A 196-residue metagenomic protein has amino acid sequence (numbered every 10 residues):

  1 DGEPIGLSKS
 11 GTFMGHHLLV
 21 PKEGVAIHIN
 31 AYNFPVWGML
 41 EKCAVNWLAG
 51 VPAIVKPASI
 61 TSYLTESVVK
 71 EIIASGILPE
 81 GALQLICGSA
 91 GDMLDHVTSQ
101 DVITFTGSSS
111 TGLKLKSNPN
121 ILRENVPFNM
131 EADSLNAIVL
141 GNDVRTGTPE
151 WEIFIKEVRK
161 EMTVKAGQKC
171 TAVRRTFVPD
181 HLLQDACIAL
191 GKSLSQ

Functional and structural regions predicted by a protein language model:
D1-C43, L78-L83: N-terminal Rossmann NAD(P)-binding subdomain characteristic of aldehyde/semialdehyde dehydrogenases
G15-H16, L83-T104, S108: A structured beta-alpha segment of the ubiquitous adenosine-cofactor-binding alpha/beta core
V20-A26, A49-V51, P79-G81, S99-D101 (+2 more regions): Short coil/turn connectors at secondary-structure junctions
F34, I60-Y63, G91-D92, S110: Short alpha-helical
E41-G88: PLP-dependent aminotransferase-like
V55, L85, F105-G107, F128-E131: General beta-strand structural signal in soluble alpha/beta enzymes
E71-G76, Q100-V102, S110-Q196: ALDH superfamily catalytic-core signature
